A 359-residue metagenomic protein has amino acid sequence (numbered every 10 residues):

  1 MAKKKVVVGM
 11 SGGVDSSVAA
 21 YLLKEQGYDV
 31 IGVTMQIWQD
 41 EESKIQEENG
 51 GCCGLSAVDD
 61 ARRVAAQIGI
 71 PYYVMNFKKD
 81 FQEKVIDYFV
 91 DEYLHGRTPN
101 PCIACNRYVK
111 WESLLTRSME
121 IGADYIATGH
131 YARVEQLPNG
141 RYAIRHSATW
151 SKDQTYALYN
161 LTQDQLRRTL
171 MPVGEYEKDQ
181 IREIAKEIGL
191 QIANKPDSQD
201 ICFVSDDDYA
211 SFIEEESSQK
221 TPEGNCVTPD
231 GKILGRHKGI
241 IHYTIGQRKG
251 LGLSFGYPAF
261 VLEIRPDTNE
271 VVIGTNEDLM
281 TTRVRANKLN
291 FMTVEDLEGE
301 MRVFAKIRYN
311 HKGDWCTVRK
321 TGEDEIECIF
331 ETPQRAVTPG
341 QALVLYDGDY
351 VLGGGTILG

Functional and structural regions predicted by a protein language model:
M1-Y159, L170, D179-Q180: ATP-dependent adenylation/nucleotidyltransferase module used to activate substrates
A127-Q136, R141-G359: AMP-forming adenylation/ATP pyrophosphatase catalytic core
